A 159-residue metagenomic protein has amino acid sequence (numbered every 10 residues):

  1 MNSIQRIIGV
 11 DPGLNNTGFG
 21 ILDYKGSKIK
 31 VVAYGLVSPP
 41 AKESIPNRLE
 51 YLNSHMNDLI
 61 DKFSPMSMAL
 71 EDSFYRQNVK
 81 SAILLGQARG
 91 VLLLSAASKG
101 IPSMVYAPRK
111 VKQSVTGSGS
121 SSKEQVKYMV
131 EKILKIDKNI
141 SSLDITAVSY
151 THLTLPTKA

Functional and structural regions predicted by a protein language model:
I7, G13-P46: Short glycine-rich, Thr/Ser-proximal phosphate-binding strand/loop in the N-terminal lobe of ATP-dependent enzymes
R48-D58: Glycine-rich, highly charged phosphate/nucleotide-binding loops
I60, S64-S73: Proline-aspartate-enriched helix->loop->beta-strand connector
R76-V79, K112-S114: Short, solvent-exposed loop/turn segments at secondary-structure junctions
A82-G90: Charged helix-capping and loop-helix junction motifs
P102-Y106, K135-I145: Conserved phosphate-binding/catalytic loops in two-lobed NTP-binding clefts
M104-E131: Short alpha-helix plus adjacent loop in nuclease-associated cores
T151-T157: Conserved small/polar residues in nucleotide/adenosyl-binding loops
